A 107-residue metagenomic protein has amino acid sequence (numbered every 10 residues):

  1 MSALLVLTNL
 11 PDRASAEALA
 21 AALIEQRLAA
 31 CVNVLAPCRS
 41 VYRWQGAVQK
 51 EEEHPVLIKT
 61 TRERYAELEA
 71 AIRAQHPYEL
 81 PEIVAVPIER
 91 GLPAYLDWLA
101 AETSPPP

Functional and structural regions predicted by a protein language model:
M1-P107: Positively charged, small/polar-rich N-terminal and surface patches that mediate targeting and assembly and bind
